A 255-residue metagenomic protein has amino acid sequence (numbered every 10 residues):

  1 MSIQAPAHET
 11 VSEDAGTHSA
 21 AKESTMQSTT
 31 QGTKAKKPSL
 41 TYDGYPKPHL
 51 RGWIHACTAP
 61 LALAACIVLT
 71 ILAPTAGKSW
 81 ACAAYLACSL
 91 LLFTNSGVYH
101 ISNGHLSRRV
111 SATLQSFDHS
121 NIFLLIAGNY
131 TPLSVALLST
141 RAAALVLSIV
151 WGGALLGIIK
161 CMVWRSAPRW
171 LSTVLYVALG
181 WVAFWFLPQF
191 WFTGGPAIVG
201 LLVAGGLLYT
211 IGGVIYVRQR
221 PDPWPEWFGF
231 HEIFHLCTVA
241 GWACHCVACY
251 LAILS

Functional and structural regions predicted by a protein language model:
S2-S255: Multi-pass alpha-helical transmembrane bundles in non-GPCR membrane proteins that perform intramembrane catalysis
